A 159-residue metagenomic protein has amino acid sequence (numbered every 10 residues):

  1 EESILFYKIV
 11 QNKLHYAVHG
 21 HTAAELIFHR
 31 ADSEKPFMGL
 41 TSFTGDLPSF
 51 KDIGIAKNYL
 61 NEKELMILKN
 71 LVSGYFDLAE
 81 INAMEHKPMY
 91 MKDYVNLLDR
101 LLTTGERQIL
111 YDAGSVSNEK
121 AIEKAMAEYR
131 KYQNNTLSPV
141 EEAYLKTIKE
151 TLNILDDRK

Functional and structural regions predicted by a protein language model:
E1-K159: Positively charged, phosphate-engaging catalytic surfaces used for nucleic-acid and nucleotide handling
